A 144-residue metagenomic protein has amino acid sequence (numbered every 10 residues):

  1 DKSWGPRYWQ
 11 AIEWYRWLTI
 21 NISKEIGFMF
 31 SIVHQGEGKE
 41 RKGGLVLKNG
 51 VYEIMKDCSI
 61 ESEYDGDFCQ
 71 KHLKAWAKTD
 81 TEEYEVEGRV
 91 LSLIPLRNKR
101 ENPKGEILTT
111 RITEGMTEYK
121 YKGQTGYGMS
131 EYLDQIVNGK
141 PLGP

Functional and structural regions predicted by a protein language model:
D1-P144: Structured soluble/peripheral alpha/beta segments that form catalytic or ligand/cofactor-binding pockets
